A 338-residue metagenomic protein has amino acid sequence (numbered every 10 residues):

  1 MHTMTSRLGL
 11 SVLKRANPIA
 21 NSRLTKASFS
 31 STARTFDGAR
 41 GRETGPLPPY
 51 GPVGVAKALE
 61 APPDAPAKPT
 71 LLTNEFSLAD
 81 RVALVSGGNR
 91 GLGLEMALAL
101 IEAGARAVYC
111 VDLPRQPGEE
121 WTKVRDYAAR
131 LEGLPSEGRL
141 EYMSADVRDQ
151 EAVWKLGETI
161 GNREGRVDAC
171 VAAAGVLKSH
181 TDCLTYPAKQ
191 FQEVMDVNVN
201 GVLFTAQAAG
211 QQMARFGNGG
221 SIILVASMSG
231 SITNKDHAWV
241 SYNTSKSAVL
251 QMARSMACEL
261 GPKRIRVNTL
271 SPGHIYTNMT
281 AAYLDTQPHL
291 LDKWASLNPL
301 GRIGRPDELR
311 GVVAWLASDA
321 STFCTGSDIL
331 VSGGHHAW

Functional and structural regions predicted by a protein language model:
P49, L59-A61, T269, H289-A320 (+2 more regions): C-terminal helical subdomain
K68-T70, A314, T325-W338: Short C-terminal tail/terminal secondary-structure segment of NAD(P)H-dependent dehydrogenase/reductase domains
V82, N89-R90: Conserved glycine-rich cofactor-binding loop
I101, A105-R125: Conserved glycine-rich Rossmann-like NAD(P)H-binding loop of the short-chain dehydrogenase/reductase
T181-C183, P187-Q192, W294: Substrate-binding pocket helix/loop in short-chain dehydrogenase/reductase
A214, I223-A248, A253-P262, H274-I275: Catalytic loop of short-chain dehydrogenase/reductase
G261, R266, C324-G326: Short, small/polar-rich loop/turn modules that mediate ligand/substrate recognition or access, typified
